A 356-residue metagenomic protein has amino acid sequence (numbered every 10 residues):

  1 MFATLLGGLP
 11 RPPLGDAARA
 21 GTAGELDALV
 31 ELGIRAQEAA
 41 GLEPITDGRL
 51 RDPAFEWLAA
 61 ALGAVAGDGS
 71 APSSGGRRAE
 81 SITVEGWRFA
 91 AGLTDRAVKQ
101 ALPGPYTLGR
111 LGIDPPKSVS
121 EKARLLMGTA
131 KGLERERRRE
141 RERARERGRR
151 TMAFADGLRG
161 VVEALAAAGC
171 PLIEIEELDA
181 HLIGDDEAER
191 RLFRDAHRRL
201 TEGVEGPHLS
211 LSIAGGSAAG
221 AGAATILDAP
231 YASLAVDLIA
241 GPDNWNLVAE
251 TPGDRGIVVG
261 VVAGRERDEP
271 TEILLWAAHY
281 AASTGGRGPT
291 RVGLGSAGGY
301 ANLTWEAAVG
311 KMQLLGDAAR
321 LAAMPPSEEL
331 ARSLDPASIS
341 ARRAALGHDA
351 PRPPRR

Functional and structural regions predicted by a protein language model:
M1-R356: Domain-level signal for soluble alpha/beta catalytic cores
